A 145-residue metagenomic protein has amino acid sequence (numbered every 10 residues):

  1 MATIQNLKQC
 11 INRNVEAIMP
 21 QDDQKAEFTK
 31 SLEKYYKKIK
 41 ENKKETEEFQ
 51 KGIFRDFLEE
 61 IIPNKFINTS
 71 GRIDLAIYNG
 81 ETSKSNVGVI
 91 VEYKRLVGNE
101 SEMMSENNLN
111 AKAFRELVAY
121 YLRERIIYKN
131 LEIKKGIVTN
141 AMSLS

Functional and structural regions predicted by a protein language model:
M1-K135, M142-S143: A short, conserved, highly charged catalytic patch centered on acidic carboxylates
